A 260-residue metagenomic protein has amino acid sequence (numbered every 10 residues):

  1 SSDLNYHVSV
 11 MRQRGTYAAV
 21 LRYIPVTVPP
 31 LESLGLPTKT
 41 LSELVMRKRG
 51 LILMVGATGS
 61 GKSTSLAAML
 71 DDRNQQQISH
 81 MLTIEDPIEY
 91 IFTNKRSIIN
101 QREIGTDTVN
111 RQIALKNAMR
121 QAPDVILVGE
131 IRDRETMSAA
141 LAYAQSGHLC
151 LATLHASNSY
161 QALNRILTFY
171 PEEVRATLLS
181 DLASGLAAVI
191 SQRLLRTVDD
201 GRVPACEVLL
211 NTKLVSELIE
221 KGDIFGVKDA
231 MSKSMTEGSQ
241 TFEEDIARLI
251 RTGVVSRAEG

Functional and structural regions predicted by a protein language model:
S2-G260: Short, flexible helix-loop junctions that flank or precede catalytic/ligand sites
